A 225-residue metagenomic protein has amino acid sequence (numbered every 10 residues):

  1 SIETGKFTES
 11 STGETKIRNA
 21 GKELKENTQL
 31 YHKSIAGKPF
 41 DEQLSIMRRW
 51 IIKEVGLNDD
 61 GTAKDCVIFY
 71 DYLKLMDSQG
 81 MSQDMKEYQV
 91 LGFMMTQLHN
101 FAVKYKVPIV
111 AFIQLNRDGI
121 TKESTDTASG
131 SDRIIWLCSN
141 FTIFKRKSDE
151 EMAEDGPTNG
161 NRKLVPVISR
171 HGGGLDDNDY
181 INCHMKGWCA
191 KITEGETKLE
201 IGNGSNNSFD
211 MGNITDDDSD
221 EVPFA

Functional and structural regions predicted by a protein language model:
T4-T8, T12-T15, G21-K25, F40-D65 (+3 more regions): C-terminal regions of RecA-like/P-loop NTPase motor modules
Y31-E42: Functional beta-strand-loop-alpha-helix junction segments that form "active/interaction loops" within catalytic
Y31-K33, V110, T142: Hydrophobic/aromatic beta-strand patches that form the interior of the parallel beta-sheet core in alpha/beta enzyme
A36, K74, L115-R117: Active-site-proximal loop/turn and secondary-structure-junction residues that shape catalytic pockets, frequently
G61-F101: Helical hairpin unit composed of two closely spaced alpha helices linked by a short loop
F69, V107-Q114: Structural recognition of the conserved hydrophobic beta-strand(s) that form the central parallel beta-sheet of P-loop
D71, L98, V110, C138-S139 (+1 more regions): Hydrophobic, well-ordered secondary-structure elements that form the walls of internal hydrophobic environments
